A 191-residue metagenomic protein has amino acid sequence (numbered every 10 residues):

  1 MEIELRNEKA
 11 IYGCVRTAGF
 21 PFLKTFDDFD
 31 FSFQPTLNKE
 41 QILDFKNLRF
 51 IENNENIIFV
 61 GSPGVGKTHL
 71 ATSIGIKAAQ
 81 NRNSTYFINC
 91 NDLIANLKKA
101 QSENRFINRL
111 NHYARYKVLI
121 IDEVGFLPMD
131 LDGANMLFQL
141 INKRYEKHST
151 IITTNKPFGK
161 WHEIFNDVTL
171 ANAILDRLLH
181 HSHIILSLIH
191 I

Functional and structural regions predicted by a protein language model:
M1-P21: Interdomain "pre-motor" coupling segment immediately N-terminal to P-loop NTPase/helicase cores
R16-L37: Dynamic helix-loop-helix/coil hinge segments at AAA+ ATPase domain boundaries and subdomain interfaces
L37-R115: Conserved P-loop
N83-S84, R115-V118, E146-I152: Loop/turn-to-beta-strand initiation segments
Y113-M129: Conserved P-loop NTPase "ATPase switch" module shared by AAA+ and STAND
F126-K147: Conserved catalytic/switch belt of AAA+ P-loop NTPases
K143-D176, H183-L186: Canonical AAA+ ATPase core
I189-I191: Conserved small/polar residues in nucleotide/adenosyl-binding loops
